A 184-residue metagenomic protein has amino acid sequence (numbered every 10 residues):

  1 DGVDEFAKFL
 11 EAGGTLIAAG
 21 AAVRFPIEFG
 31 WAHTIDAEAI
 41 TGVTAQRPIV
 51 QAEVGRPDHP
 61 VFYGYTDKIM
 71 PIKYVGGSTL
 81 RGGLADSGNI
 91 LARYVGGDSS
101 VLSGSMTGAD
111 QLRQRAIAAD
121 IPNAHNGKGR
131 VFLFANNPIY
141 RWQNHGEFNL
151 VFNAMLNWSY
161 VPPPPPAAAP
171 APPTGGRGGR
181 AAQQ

Functional and structural regions predicted by a protein language model:
D1-P26, K128, F134, A154: Short alpha-beta junction capping motif
G2, L10, A18-A19, V43 (+2 more regions): Active-site-proximal structural scaffolding
E11, I27-W31, S159: Sec-exported extracytoplasmic/periplasmic mature domains
A21, E28-G30, N144: Short, solvent-exposed loop/turn and secondary-structure capping segments
H33-A39, V43, P48-N144, S159-P164 (+1 more regions): Catalytic beta-strand/loop cores that center a nucleophilic Ser/Cys/Thr and support acyl-enzyme chemistry
E147-W158: Short amphipathic C-terminal alpha-helix that caps PH/PH-like domains
A167-Q184: Disordered, low-complexity segments in secreted/periplasmic proteins that are enriched in proline
